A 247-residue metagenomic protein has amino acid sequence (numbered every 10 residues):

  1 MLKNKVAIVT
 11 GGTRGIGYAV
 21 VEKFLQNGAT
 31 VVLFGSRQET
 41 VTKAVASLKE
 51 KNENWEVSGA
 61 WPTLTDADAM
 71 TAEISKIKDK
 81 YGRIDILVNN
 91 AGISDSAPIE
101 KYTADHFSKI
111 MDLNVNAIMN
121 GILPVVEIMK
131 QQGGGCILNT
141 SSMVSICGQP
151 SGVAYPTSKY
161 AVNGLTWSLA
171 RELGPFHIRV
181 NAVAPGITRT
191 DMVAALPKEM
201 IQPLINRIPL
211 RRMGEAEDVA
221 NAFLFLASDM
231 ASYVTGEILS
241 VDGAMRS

Functional and structural regions predicted by a protein language model:
T13-G15: Conserved glycine-rich cofactor-binding loop
N27-A44: Conserved glycine-rich Rossmann-like NAD(P)H-binding loop of the short-chain dehydrogenase/reductase
P98-I99, T103-M111, V193, L204: Substrate-binding pocket helix/loop in short-chain dehydrogenase/reductase
I122, S158, T166: Active-site helix of classical SDR
E127, R171-P175, S232: Alpha-helical segment proximal to the catalytic Tyr-Lys
G134, R212-V241, R246: C-terminal substrate-recognition "lid" of short-chain dehydrogenase/reductases
S142: Residue(s) in the substrate-gating loop at a strand-loop-helix junction that position the organic substrate next
